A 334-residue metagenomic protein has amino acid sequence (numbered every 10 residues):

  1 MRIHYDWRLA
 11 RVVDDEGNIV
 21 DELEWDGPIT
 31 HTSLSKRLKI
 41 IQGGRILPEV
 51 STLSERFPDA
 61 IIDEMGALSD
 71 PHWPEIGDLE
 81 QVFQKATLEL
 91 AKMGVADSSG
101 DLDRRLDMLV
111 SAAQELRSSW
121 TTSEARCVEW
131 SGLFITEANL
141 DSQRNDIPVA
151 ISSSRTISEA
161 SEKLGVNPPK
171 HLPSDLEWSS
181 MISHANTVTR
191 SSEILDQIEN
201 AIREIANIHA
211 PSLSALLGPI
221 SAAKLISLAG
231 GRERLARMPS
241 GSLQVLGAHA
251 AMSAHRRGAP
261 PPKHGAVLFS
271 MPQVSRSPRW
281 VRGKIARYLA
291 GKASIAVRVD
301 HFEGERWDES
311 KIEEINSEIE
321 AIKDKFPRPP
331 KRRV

Functional and structural regions predicted by a protein language model:
M1-N186, S275-V334: Structure-specific DNA junction-binding interface
V12, C127, H184, S191 (+6 more regions): Generic structural hydrophobic/aromatic packing signal, biased to beta-strands
S99-R105, D175-L176, D196-N200, A266-S270: Short amphipathic alpha-helical segments, especially helix-boundary/capping motifs
V110, D196-L216, S221, L225-G247 (+1 more regions): Extended, structured, electrostatic nucleic-acid-contact surfaces
V166-I220: Helix-hairpin-helix/helix-loop-helix acidic hairpins
N200-L213, I220-S221, P261-V267, M271-S277 (+2 more regions): Long, contiguous secondary-structure blocks with strong helical propensity
S227-H301: Phosphate-backbone recognition surface of nucleic-acid-processing proteins
